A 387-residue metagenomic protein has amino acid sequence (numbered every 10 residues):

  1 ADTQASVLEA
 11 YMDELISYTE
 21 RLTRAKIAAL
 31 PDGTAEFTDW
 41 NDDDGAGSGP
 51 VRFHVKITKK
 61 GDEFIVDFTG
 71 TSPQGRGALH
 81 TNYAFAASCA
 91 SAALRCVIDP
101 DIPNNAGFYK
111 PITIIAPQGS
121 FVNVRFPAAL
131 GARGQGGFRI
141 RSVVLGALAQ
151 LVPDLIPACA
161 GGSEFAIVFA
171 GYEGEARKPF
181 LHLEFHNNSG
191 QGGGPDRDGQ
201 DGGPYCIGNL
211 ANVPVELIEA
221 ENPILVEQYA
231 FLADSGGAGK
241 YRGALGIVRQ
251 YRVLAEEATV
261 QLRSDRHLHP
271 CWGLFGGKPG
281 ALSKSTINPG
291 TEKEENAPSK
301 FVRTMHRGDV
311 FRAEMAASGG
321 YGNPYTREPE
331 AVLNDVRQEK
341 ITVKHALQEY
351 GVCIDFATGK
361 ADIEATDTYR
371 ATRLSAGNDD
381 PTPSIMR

Functional and structural regions predicted by a protein language model:
A1-R387: Glycine/proline-enriched, intrinsically flexible loops and inter-domain linkers
